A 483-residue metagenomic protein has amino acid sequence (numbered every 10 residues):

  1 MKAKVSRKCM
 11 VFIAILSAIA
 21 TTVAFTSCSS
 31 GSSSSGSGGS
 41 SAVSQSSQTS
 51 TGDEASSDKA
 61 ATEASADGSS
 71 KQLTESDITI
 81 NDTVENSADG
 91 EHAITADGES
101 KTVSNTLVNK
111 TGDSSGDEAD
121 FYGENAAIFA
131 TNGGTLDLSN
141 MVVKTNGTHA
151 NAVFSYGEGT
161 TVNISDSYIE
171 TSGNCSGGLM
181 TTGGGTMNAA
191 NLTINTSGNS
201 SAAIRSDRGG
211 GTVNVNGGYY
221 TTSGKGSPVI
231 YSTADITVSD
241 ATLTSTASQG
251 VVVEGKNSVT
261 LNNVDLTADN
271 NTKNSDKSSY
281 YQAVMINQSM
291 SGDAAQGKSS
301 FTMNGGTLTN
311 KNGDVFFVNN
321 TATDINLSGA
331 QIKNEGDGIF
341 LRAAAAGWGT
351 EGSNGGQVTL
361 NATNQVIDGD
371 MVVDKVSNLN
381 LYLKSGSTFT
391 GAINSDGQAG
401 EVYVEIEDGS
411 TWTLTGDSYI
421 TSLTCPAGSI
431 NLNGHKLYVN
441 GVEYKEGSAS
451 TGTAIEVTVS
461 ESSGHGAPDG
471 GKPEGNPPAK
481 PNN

Functional and structural regions predicted by a protein language model:
M1-I15: Bacterial Sec-dependent N-terminal signal peptides
V23-S27: C-terminal motif of bacterial Sec signal peptides marking the signal peptidase cleavage site
C28-D67, M290-D293, G349, S463-N483: Disordered, low-complexity segments in secreted/periplasmic proteins that are enriched in proline
G52-D120, A449-V457: N-terminal segments that cap or nucleate solenoid repeat domains
S65-D67, A88-T95, G116-F129, G147-S155 (+9 more regions): Extracellular beta-strand/beta-solenoid scaffold signature
L73-D82, S100-N105, T135-N140, T161-S167 (+13 more regions): All-beta strand scaffolds that present successive hydrophobic residues in beta-strands
D97-N105, K110-H149, F154-G173, M180-T193 (+2 more regions): Post-signal-peptide, soluble extracytosolic/periplasmic N-terminal scaffold domains of envelope/secretory systems
N334-G336, S353-T458: Extracellular beta-solenoid/beta-roll
